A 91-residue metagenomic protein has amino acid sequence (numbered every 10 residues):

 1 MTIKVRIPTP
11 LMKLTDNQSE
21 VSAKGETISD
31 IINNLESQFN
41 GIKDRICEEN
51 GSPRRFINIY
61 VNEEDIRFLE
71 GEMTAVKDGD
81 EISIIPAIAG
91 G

Functional and structural regions predicted by a protein language model:
M1-G90: Ubiquitin-like/PB1-type beta-grasp interaction modules and other compact soluble beta-rich domains
